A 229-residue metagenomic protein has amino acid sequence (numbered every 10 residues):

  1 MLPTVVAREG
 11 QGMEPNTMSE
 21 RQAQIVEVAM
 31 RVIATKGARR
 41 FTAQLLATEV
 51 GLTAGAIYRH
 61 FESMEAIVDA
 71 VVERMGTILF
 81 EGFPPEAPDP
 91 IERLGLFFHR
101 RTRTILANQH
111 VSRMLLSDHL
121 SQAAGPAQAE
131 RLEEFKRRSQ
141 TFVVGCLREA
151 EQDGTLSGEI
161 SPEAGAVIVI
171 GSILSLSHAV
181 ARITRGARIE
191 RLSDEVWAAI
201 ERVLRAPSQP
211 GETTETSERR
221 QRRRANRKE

Functional and structural regions predicted by a protein language model:
M1-Q11, L96, R100-T104, T141 (+3 more regions): C-terminal peripheral helix-coil segments that are non-catalytic and often amphipathic
Q24, V28, L45, A66 (+7 more regions): Alpha-helical elements of Rossmann-like donor-binding domains used by nucleotide-donor carbohydrate transfer enzymes
Q24, V28, V32-A66, A70 (+1 more regions): Helix-turn-helix
T42, R113-L115, T155, E159 (+1 more regions): Short, hydrophobic secondary-structure boundary micro-motifs
V68, I105-A127, H178: Amphipathic alpha-helical segments used for helix-helix packing
V71-F97, S112: Amphipathic alpha-helical linker/stalk segments
T77-F80, P84, A107, P126-D153 (+4 more regions): Amphipathic alpha-helical packing segments from all-alpha helical-bundle domains
